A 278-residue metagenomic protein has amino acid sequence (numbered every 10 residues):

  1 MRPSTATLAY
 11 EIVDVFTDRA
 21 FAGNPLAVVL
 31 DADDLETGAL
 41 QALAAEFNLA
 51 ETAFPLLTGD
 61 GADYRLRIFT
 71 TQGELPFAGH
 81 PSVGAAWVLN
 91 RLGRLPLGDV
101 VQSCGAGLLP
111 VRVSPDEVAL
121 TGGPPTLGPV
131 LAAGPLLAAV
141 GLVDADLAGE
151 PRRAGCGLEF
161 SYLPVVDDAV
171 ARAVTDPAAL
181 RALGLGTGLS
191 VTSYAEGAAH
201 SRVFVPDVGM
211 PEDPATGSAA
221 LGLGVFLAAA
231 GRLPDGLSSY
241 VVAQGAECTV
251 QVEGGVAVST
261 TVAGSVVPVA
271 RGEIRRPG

Functional and structural regions predicted by a protein language model:
M1-F77, V83-G278: Active-site proximal loop and beta-alpha junction motif in alpha/beta enzyme cores
